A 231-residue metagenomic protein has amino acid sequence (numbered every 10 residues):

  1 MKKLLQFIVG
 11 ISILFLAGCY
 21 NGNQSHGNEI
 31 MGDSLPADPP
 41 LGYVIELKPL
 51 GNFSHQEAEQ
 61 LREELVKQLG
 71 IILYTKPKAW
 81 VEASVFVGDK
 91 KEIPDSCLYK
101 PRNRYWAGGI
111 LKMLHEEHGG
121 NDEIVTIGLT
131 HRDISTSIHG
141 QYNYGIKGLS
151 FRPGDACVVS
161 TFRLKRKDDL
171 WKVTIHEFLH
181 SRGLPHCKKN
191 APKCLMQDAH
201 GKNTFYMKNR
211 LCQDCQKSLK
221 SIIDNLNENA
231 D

Functional and structural regions predicted by a protein language model:
K2-G10: Sec-dependent signal peptide recognition, specifically the positively charged N-region followed immediately by
L16-G18: C-terminal motif of bacterial Sec signal peptides marking the signal peptidase cleavage site
Y20-G22: Bacterial signal peptide processing site
E29-P40: Short boundary motifs at domain starts and secondary-structure transition points
D38-Q56: Fold-level signature of zinc-dependent metallopeptidase catalytic domains
H55, E59, E63-V173, P185: Metzincin-family zinc-dependent endopeptidase catalytic domain
N143-D169, P185-D231: Metalloprotease/metallohydrolase-associated module, dominated by Zn2+-dependent proteases
L179, G183-L184: Active-site-flanking alpha-helical
